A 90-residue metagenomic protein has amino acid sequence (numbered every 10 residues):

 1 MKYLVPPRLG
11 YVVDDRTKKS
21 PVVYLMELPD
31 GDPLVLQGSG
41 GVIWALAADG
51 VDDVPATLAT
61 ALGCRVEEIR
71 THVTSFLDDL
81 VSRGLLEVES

Functional and structural regions predicted by a protein language model:
M1-G41: Acidic, low-complexity/disordered tracts enriched in E/D and polar residues
P29-S90: Long, charge-rich, low-complexity alpha-helical segments
